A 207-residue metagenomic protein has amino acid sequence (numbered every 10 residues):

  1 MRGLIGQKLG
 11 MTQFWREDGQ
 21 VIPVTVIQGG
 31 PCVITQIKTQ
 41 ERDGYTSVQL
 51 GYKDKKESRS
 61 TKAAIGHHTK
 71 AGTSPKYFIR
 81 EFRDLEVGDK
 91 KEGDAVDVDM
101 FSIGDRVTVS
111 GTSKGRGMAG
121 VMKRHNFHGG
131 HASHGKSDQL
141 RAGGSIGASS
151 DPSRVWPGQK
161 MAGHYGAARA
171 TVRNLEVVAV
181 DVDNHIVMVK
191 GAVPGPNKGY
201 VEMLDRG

Functional and structural regions predicted by a protein language model:
M1-G207: Extended basic (Lys/Arg/His-rich) segments that typically form rRNA-contacting surfaces in ribosomal proteins
